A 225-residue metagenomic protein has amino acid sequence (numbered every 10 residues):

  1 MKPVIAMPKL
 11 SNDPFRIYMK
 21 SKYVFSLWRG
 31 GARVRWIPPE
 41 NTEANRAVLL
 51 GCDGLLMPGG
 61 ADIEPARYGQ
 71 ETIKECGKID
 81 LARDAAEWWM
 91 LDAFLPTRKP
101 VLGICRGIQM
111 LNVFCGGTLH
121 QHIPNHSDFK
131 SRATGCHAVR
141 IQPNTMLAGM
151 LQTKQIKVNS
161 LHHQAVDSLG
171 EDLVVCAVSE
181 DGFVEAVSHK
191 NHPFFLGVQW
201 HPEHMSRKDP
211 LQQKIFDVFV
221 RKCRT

Functional and structural regions predicted by a protein language model:
M1-I104, V113-F114, P124-G135, R140-L151 (+4 more regions): N-terminal beta1-alpha1 cap of cysteine-dependent amidohydrolase-like domains
G107: Conserved SAM-binding loop
G116-H120: Post-Walker A helix-loop "phosphate-sensing" segment adjacent to the P-loop in P-loop NTPases
N159-H163: A glycine-rich beta-turn/hairpin centered on an aromatic-Pro dipeptide
L196-Q199: Active-site-proximal beta-strand elements of phosphoester/diester hydrolases
